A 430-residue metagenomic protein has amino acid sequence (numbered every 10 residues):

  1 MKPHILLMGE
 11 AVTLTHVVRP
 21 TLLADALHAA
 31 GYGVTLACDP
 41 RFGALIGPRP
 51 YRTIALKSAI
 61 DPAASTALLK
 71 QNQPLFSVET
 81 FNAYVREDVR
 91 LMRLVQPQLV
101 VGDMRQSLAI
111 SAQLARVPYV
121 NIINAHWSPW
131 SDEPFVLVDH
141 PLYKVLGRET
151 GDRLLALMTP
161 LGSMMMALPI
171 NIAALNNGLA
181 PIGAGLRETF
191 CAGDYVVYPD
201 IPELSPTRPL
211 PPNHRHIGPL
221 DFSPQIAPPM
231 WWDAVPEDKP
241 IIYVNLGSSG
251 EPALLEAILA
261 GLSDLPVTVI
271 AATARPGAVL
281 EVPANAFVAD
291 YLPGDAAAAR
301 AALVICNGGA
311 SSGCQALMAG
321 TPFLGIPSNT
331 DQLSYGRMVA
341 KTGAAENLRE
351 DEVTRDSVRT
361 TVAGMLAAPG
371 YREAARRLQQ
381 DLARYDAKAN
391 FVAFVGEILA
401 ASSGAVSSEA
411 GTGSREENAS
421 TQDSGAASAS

Functional and structural regions predicted by a protein language model:
M1-E149, G261, I270-M318, L324 (+1 more regions): Glycosyltransferase specificity loop/lid
H4-I5, V196, I242: Conserved hydrophobic helix-helix packing surfaces used for dimerization/oligomerization
G9, Q71-S77, M92, M166-I172 (+1 more regions): Short, basic, glycine/proline-bearing loop/turn elements
A24, D200-L303: Donor-nucleotide binding loops and adjacent catalytic segments primarily of GT-B fold Leloir glycosyltransferases
V120-S205: Active-site-proximal region of nucleotide-activated glycan assembly enzymes, centered on histidine/acidic-rich loops
